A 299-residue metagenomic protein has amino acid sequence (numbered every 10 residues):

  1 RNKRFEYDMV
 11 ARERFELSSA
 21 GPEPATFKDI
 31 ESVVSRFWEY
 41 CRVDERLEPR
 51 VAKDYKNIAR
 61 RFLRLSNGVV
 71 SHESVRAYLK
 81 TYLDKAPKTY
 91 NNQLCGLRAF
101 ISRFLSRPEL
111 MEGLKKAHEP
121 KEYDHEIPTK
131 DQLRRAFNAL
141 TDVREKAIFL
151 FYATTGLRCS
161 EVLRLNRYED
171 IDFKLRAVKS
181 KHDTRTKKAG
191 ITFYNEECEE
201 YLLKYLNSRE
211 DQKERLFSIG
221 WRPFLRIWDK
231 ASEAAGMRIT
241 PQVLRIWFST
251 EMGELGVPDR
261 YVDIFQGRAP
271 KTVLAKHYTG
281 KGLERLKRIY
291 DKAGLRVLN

Functional and structural regions predicted by a protein language model:
R1-R4, D8-P24, S35-D124, Q212 (+1 more regions): N-terminal core-binding DNA-recognition domain of tyrosine recombinases/integrases
E119-R135, R185-E197, D211-F217: DNA breakage-rejoining catalytic core of tyrosine-based enzymes
K121-E122, K130-C159, R245: Basic, Lys/Arg- and aromatic-enriched nucleic-acid-binding interface segment
I127, Q266-L298: Catalytic-site neighborhood detector that most strongly recognizes the C-terminal catalytic loop/helix of tyrosine
T155, R164-K204: Conserved tyrosine-mediated DNA breakage-rejoining catalytic core shared by Y-recombinases
D170-F173, R238, V257-H277, N299: Short, polar N-cap/turn motifs at the start of nucleic acid-interacting alpha helices
N195-R238, F248: Active-site/catalytic core of tyrosine-dependent DNA strand-transfer enzymes
W221, M237-G256, I264: Short basic/aromatic active-site micro-motif
